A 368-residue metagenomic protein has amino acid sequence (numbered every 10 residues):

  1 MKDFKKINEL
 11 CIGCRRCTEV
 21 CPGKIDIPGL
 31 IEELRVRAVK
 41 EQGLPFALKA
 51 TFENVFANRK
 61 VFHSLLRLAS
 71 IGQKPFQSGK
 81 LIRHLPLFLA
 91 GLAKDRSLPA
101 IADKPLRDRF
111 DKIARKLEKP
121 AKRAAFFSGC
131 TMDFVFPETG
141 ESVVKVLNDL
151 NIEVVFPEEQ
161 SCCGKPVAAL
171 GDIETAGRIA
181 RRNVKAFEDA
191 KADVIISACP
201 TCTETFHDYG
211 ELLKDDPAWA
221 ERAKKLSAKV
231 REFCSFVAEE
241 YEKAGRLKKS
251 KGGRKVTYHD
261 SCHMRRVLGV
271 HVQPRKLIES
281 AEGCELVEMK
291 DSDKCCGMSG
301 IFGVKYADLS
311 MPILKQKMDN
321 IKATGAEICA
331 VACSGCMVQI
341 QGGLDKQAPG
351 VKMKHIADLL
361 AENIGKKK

Functional and structural regions predicted by a protein language model:
M1-K2, D111: N-terminal [4Fe-4S]-dependent radical SAM core
K2-D3, E282: Short, charged helix-to-loop "capping" segments that act as catalytic/coupling loops
D3-I25, H263, D293-K294: Cysteine-centered iron-sulfur cluster-binding motifs in ferredoxin-type domains/subunits of redox enzymes
I27-K368: Iron-sulfur cluster-binding electron-transfer modules in prokaryotic oxidoreductases
